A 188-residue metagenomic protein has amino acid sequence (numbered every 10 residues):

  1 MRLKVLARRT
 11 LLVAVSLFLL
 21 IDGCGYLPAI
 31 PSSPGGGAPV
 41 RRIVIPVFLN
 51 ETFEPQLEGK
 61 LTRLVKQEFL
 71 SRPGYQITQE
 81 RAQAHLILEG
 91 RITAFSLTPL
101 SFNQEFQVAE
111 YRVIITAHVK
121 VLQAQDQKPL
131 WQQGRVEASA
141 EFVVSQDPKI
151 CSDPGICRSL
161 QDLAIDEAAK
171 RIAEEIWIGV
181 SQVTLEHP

Functional and structural regions predicted by a protein language model:
R2-L11: Bacterial N-terminal signal peptides that target proteins for export
T10-G23: Bacterial N-terminal signal peptides
D22-Q67, G74-A82, P148, A169 (+2 more regions): A structural "domain/chain start" motif
P39, L86, I115: Exposed loop/turn and edge beta-strand positions of beta-sandwich/beta-sheet ligand-binding modules
R72-P73, E89-S159: Surface-exposed short loop/turn segments
R81, H85-G90: Short beta-edge strand/loop motif at the mouth of beta-sheet-based domains
C157-I172: Individual transmembrane alpha-helices with interfacial aromatic-anchor signatures
